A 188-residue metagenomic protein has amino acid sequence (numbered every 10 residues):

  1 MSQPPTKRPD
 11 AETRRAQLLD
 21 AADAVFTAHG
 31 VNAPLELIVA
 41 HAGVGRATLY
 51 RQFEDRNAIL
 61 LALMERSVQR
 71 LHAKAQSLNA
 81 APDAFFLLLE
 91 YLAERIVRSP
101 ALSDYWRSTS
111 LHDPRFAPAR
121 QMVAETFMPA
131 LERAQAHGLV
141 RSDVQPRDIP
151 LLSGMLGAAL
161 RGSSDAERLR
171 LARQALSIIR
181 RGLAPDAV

Functional and structural regions predicted by a protein language model:
M1-N32, E36-H41, A58: Basic, helix-initiating cap at the start of DNA-binding domains
G30-V31, R51, R141: Helix-turn-helix/winged-helix DNA-binding modules
G43-F53: Short hydrophobic/aromatic patch on the recognition helix
F53, N57-S67: Alpha-helical DNA-contacting segments of helix-turn-helix folds
A62, H72-R98, H112-R115: Hydrophobic alpha-helical connector segments
R98-S103, R133, P150-L169, R180-V188: Amphipathic C-terminal alpha-helical segment
D104-D113: Short linear capping/connector segments at secondary-structure termini
H112-G154, R161-G162, R170, Q174: Amphipathic alpha-helical packing segments from all-alpha helical-bundle domains
